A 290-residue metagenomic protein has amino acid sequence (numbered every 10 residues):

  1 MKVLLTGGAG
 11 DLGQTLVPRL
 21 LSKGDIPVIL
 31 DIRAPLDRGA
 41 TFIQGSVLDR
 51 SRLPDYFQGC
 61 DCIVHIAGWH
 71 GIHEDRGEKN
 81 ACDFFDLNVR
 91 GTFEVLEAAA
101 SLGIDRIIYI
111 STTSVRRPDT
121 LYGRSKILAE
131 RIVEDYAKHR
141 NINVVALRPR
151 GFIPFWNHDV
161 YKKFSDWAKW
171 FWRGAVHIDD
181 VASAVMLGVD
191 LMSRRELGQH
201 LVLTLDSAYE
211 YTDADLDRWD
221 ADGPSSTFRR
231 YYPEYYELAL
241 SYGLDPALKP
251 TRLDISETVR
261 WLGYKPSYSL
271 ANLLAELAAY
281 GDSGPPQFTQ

Functional and structural regions predicted by a protein language model:
V3-K23: N-terminal Rossmann NAD(P)H-binding glycine-rich loop of SDR-like oxidoreductase domains
L36, Q44-L87, A98: NAD(P)H-binding glycine-rich loop region in Rossmannoid oxidoreductase-like domains and their noncatalytic homologs
L48, D83-G91, R124-S125, V176: Glycine-rich NAD(P)-binding loop of the Rossmann-fold in SDR/ketoreductase-type enzymes
R90-G123: Conserved Rossmann-fold NAD(P)-dependent oxidoreductase catalytic core, especially the SDR/UDP-sugar
S111-T112, I132-F155, L197-L201: Conserved beta-loop-beta element that borders a ligand/cofactor-binding pocket
A146-I153, D166-D190: Substrate-positioning beta->alpha
A184-P246, I255, G284, F288-T289: Mid/C-terminal beta-alpha module of Rossmann-like enzyme folds, strongest in SDR-family dehydrogenases/epimerases
K249, S256-W261, Y268-Q290: Amphipathic terminal alpha-helices
